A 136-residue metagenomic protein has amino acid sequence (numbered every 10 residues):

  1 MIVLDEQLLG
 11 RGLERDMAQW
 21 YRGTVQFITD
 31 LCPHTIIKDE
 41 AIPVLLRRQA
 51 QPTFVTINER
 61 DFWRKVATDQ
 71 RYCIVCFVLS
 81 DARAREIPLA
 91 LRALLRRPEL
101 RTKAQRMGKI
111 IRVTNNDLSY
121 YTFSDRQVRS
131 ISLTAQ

Functional and structural regions predicted by a protein language model:
M1-E6, G10-Y21, F27, E40 (+1 more regions): Acidic, PIN/NYN-like endoribonuclease modules and their adjacent C-terminal/linker elements
H34: Catalytic phosphate/metal-binding cores of nucleic-acid and nucleotide-processing enzymes, i.e., regions that mediate
L46-A67: Acidic, metal-binding active-site segment of PIN/NYN-like and related structure-specific nucleases
